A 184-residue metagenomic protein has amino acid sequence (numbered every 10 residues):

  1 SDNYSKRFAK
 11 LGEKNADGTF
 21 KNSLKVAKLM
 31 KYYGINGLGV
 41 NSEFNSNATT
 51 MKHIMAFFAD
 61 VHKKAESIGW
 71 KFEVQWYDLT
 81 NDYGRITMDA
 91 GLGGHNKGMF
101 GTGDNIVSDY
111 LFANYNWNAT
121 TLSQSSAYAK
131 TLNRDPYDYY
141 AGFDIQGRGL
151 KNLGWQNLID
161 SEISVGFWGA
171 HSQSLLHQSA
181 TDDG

Functional and structural regions predicted by a protein language model:
S1-Q124: Chitinase-like catalytic core of GlcNAc-active glycosidases
H53, S123-Y128, N152-L158: A short acidic, amphipathic alpha-helical/loop segment
K63-F72, I106, T131-Y139, L158-F167: Structural alpha-beta junctions
N118, Y139-G184: Substrate-binding cleft of secreted/luminal carbohydrate-active enzymes
